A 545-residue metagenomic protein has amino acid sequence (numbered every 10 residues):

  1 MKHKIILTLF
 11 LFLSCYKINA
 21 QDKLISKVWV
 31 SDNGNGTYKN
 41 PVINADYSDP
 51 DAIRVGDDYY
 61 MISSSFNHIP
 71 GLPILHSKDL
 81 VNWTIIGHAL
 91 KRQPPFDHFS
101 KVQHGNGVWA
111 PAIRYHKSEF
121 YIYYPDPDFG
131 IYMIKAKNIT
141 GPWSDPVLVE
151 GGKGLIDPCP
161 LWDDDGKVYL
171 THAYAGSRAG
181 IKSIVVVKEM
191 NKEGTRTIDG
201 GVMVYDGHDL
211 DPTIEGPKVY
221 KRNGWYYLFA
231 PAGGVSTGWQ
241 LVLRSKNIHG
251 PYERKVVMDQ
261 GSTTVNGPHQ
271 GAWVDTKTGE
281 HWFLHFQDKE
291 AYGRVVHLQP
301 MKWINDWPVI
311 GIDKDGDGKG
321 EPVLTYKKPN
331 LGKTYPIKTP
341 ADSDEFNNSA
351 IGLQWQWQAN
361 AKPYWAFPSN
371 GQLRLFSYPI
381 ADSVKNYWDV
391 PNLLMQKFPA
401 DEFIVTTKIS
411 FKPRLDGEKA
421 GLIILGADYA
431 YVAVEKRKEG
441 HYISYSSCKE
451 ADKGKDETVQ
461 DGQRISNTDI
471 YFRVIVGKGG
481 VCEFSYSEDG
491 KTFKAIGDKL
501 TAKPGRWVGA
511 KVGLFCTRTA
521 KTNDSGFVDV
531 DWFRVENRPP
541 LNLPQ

Functional and structural regions predicted by a protein language model:
M1-D22: Bacterial Sec-dependent N-terminal signal peptides
A20-Q545: Carbohydrate-active catalytic/glycan-binding domains of CAZyme proteins, especially the secreted or lumenal ectodomains
